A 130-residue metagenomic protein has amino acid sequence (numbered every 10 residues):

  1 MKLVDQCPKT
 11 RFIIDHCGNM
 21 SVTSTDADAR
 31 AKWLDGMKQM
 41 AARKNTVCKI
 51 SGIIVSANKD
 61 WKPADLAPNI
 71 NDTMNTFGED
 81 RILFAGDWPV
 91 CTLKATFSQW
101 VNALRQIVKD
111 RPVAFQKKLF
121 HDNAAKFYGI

Functional and structural regions predicted by a protein language model:
M1-L83: Catalytic pocket-lining loop regions of alpha/beta-barrel enzymes, especially the amidohydrolase/enolase/GH5 lineages
H16, C48, D87, Q116 (+1 more regions): Divalent metal-coordination and catalytic microenvironments
K32-M37, W61, D65, W88 (+3 more regions): Tryptophan-centric aromatic hotspots in well-structured domains and transmembrane helices
I54-V55, W88-C91: Short Gly/Pro-enriched loop/turn and capping motifs at secondary-structure junctions
N71-D72, T76-L83, T92-I130: Mid-to-C-terminal alpha-helical segments outside catalytic/metal-binding sites
